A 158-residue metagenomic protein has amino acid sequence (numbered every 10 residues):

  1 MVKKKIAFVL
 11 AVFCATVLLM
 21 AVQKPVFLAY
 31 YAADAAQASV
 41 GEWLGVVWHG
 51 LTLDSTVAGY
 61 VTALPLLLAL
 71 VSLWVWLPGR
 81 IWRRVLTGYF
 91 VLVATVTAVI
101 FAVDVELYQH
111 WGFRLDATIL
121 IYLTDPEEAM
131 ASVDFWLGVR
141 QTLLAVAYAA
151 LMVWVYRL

Functional and structural regions predicted by a protein language model:
M1-L158: Helix-loop-helix transmembrane hairpins and adjacent membrane-interface loops of multi-pass inner-membrane proteins
